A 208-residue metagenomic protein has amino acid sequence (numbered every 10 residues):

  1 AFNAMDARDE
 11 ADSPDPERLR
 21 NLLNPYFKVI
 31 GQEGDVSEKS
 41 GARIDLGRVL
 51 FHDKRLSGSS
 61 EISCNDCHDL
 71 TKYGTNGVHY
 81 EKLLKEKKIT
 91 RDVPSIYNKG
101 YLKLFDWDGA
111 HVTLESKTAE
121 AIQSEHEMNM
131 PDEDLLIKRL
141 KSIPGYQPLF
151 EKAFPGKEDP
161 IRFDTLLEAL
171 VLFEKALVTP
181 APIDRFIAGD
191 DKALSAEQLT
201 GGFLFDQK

Functional and structural regions predicted by a protein language model:
A1-K208: Periplasmic c-type cytochrome electron-transfer domains
